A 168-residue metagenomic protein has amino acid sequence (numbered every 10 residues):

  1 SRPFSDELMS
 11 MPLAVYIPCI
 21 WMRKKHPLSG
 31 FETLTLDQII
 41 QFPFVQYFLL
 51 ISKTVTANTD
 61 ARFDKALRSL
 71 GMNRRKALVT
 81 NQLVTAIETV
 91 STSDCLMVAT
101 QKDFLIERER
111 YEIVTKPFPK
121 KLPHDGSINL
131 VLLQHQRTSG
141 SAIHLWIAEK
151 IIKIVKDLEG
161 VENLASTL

Functional and structural regions predicted by a protein language model:
S1-S5, T80, S166: Central regulatory/effector-binding core of bacterial HTH transcription factors
F4-P12, Y16, V84-Q136: Beta-alpha-beta core module
E7-P18, M22-L49: Flexible hinge/capping segments at coil-to-helix
M22-R23, N81, A99: A conserved hydrophobic position in a structured secondary element of the catalytic/binding core that shapes
P43-L70, Q101, G140-I143, A148-E149 (+2 more regions): Secondary-structure junction motif
Q46-Y47, V114-N163: A late-sequence structural motif
G71-Q82: Short beta-strand-to-loop elements that line the ligand-binding cleft of bilobed periplasmic-binding protein-like
